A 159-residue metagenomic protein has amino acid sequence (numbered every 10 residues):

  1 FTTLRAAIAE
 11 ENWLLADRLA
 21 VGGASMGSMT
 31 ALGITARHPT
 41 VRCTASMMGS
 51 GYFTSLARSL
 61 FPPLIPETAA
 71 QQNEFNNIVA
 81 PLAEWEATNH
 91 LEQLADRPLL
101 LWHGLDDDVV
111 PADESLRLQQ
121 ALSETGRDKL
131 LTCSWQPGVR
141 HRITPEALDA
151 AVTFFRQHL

Functional and structural regions predicted by a protein language model:
F1-E11: Alpha/beta-hydrolase active-site loop
E11-L14, T40, S123-D128: Short helix-capping segments at alpha-helix termini
W13-A24: Alpha/beta-hydrolase fold nucleophile elbow
V21-G23, M47, W102: Short beta-strand immediately N-terminal to the catalytic nucleophile in serine-hydrolase-like folds
S28-P39: Short glycine-enriched nucleophile-adjacent loop and the immediately C-terminal alpha-helix near the catalytic center
A45-S55: Active-site nucleophile loop of the alpha/beta-hydrolase fold
S55-E114, Q119-Q120: The feature captures the conserved acid-bearing segment of alpha/beta-hydrolase catalytic domains
L116-Q119, E124-L159: C-terminal catalytic histidine-bearing segment of alpha/beta-hydrolase fold enzymes
